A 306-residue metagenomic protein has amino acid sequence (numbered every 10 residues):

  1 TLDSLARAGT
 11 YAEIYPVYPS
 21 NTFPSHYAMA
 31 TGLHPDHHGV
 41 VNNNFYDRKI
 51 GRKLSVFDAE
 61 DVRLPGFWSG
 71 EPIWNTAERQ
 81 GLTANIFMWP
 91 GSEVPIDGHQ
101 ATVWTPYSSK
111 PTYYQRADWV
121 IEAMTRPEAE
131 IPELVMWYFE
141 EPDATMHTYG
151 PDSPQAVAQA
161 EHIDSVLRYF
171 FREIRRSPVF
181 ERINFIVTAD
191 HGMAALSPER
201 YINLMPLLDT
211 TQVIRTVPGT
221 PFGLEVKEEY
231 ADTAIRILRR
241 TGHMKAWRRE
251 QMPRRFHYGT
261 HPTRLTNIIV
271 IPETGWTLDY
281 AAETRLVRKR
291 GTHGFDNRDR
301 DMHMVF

Functional and structural regions predicted by a protein language model:
T1, P111-T125, P142-I183: A long, amphipathic alpha-helix that forms part of the scaffold/cap immediately adjacent to metal-dependent active
T1-H37: Short, structured active-site-proximal loop/turn typified by the sulfatase FGly-forming signature C/S-X-P-X-R
A8-T10, R79-N85, A129-V135, V179-N184 (+3 more regions): Loop/turn elements at helix/coil->beta-strand transitions in domains of secreted/extracellular proteins
A12-Y15, A28-A30, N75-T76, T83-M88 (+7 more regions): Structural recognition of the beta-strand scaffold that forms the well-ordered cores of secreted hydrolase catalytic
L33-P151, G242, D279-Y280: His/Asp/Glu-rich, glycine-adjacent segments that coordinate divalent cations and/or stabilize oxyanion chemistry on
P178, R182-I183, A189-E229: Acidic/histidine-rich catalytic neighborhood
T216-F306: Active-site neighborhoods of enzymes that stabilize oxyanions during catalysis
